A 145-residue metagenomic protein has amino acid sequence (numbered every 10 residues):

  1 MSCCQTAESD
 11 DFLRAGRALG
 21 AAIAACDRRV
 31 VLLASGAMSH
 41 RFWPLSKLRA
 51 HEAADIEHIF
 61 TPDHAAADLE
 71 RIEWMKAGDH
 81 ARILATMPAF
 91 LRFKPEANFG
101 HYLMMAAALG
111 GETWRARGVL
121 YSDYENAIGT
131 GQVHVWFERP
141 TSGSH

Functional and structural regions predicted by a protein language model:
M1, R28-M38: Beta-strand elements within well-structured catalytic alpha/beta cores of enzymes that handle phosphate/sulfate esters
M1-R17, A25, L45-H145: Flexible, D/E/H-enriched segments
A22-I23, L32: Conserved catalytic-core segments centered on acid/base and nucleophilic motifs
M38-S46: A structural signal for small-residue-enriched, beta-sheet-centric alpha/beta enzyme cores and oligomeric scaffold folds
